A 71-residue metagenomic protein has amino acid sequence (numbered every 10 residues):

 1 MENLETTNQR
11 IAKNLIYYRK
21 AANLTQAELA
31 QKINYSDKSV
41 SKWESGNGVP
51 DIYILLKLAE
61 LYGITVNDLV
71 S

Functional and structural regions predicted by a protein language model:
M1-A21: A short, Lys/Arg-rich alpha-helix, primarily the initiator
N23-K42, K57: Short alpha-helical DNA-recognition segment
S45: Short, conserved catalytic or interaction motifs in soluble domains
Y53-D68: DNA major-groove recognition helix of helix-turn-helix/homeodomain DNA-binding modules
